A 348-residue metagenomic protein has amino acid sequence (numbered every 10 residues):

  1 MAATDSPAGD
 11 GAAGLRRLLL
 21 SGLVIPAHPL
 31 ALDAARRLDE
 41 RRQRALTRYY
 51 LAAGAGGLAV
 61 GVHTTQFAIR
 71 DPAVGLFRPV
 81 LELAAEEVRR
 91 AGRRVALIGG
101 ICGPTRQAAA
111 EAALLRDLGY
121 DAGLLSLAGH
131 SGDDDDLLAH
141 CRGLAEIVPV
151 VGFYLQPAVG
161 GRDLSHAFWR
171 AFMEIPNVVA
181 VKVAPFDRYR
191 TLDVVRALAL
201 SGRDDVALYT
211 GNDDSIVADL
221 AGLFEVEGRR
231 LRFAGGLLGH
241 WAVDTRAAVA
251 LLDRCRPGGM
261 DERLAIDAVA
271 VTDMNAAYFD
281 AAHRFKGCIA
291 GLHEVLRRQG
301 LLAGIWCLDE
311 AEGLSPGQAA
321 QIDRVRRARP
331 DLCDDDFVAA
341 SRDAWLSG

Functional and structural regions predicted by a protein language model:
A2-W169, D336-F337: Active-site beta->alpha loop and helix N-cap motifs at the rims of alpha/beta catalytic domains
A3-L15, I25-P29, A53-G54, R230-G348: C-terminal alpha-helical cap/extension of soluble enzyme domains
D39-R42, L46, L76, V80 (+11 more regions): General structural feature for long, well-ordered alpha-helical segments within catalytic domains of soluble enzymes
Y50, A84-V88, L198-A199, N275 (+1 more regions): Hydrophobic, Leu/Ile/Phe/Ala-enriched alpha-helical segments that form helix-helix packing faces
P79, L83-A91, L114-L118, G143-I147 (+5 more regions): Alpha-helical structural signal in soluble globular domains
A122-R142, D187, T191-V194, A221-L223 (+1 more regions): Repeat-unit-sized solenoid/scaffold elements
Q156-C288: Catalytic alpha/beta core domains of metabolic enzymes, predominantly
